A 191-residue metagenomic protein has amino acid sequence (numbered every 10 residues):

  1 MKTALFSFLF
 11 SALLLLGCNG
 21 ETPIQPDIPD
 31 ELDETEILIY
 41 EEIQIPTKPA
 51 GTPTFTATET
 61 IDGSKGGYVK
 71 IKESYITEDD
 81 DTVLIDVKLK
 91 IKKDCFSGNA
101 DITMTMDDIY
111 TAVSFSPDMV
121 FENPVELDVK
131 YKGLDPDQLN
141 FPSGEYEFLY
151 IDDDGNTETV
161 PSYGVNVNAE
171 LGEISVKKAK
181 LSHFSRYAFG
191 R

Functional and structural regions predicted by a protein language model:
M1-L16: Sec-dependent bacterial lipoprotein signal peptides
L14-K48, R191: Bacterial Sec-dependent N-terminal signal peptides
L32-K65, C95-D154: Proteolytic processing hotspots in large secreted/extracellular or virion-associated proteins and select intracellular
E59-A100: Predominantly extracellular/luminal regions of secreted and cell-surface proteins, especially disulfide-bonded
S64, V120-E122, A169-G172, K180-S182: Surface-exposed coil/turn segments at beta-strand junctions on protein surfaces, enriched
L127, G172-E173: Aromatic sugar-binding surface patches on proteins that engage polysaccharides or sugar-phosphate polymers
T159-A169: Solvent-exposed serine/threonine-rich low-complexity stretches and specific carbohydrate-binding patches
S175-R191: C-terminal beta-strand-rich structural cap/linker in extracellular carbohydrate-active enzymes
